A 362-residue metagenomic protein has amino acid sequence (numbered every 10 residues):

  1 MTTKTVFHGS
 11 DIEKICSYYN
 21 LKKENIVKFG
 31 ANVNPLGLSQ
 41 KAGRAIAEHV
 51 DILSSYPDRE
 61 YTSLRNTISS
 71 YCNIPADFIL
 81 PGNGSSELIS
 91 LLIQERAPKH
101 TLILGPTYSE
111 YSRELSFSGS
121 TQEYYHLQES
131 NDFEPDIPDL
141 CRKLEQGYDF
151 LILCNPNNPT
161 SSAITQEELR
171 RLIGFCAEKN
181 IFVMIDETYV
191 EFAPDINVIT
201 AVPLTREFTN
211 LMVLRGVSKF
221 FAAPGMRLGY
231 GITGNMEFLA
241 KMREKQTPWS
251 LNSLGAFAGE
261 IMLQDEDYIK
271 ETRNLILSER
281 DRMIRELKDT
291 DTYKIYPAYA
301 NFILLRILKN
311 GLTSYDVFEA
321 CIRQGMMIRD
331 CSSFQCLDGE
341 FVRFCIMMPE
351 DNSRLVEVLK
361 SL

Functional and structural regions predicted by a protein language model:
M1-S55: N-terminal "arm"/small-domain region of PLP-dependent enzymes with the aminotransferase-like
L38-S39, E60, N210-Y296: PLP-dependent aminotransferase class I/II
P57, S69-L91: Short loop-beta-helix segment that forms the pyridoxal 5′-phosphate
E95-L153: PLP-dependent aminotransferase-like
S118, E178-K179, F208, Q324: Helix C-cap/helix->beta junction micro-motif
N131-A193: Active-site phosphate-binding strand-loop segment of PLP-dependent enzymes
E167, R323-Q324, S333-L362: PLP-dependent enzyme catalytic core of the Aspartate aminotransferase-like
L277, D291-Q324: Conserved PLP-binding catalytic core of the aspartate aminotransferase-like
